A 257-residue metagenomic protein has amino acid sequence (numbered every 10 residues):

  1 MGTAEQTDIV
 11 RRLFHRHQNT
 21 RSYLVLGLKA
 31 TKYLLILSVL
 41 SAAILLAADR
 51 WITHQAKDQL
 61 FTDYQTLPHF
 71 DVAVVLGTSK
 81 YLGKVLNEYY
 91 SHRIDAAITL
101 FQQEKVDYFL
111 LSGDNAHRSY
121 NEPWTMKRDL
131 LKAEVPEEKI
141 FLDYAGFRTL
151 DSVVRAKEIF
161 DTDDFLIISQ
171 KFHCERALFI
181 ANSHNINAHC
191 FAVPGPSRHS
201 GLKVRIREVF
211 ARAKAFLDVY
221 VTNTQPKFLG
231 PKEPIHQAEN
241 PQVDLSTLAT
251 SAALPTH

Functional and structural regions predicted by a protein language model:
G2, D8-F14, A48-I206, S251-L254: A structural signal for short, hydrophobic/glycine-enriched beta-strand patches
Q6-T7, G27: Coiled-coil-like amphipathic alpha-helices with heptad-repeat character
L13-D63: N-terminal type II signal-anchor transmembrane helix that functions as the membrane-insertion/stop-transfer segment
I36-V39, L100, V219-V221: Enrichment for repetitive, rod-forming helical segments
A116-E122, A188-A192, A211-D218, P234-N240: A general structural signal for short secondary-structure boundary/capping elements
R205-T224, F228: A transmembrane-helix-recognition feature enriched in membrane-embedded lipid enzymes and envelope glyco-/phospholipid
Q225-H257: Short linear elements at protein peripheries
